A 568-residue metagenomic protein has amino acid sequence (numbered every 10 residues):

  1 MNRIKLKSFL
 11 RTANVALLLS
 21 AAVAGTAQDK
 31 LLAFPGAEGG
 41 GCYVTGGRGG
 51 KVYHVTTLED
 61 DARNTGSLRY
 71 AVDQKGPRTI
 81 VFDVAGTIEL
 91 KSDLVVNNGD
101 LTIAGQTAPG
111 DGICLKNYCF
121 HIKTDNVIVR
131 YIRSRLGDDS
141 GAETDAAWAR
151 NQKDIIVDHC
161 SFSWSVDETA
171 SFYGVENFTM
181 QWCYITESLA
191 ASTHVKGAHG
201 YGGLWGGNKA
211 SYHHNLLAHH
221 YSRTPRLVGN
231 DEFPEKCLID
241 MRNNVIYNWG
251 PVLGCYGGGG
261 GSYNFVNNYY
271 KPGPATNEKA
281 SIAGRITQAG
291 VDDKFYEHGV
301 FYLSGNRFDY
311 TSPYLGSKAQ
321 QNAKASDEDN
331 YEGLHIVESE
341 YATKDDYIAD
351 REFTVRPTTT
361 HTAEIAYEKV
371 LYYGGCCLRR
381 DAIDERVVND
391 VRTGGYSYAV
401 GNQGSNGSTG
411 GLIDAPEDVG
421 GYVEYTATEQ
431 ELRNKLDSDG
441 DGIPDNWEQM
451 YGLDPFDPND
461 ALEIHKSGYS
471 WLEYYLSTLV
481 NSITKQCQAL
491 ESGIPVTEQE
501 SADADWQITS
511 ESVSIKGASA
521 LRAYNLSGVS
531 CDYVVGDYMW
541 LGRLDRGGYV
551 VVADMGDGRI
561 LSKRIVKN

Functional and structural regions predicted by a protein language model:
K30-I80, D460, D532-V534: Acidic Gly/Asp/Thr-rich repetitive segments characteristic of extracellular carbohydrate-active and adhesion proteins
S67-G76, I88-T102, I113-R130, L136-K153 (+1 more regions): Extracellular beta-strand-rich solenoid/capping regions of secreted or surface-exposed proteins that bind or remodel
D100, G105, D125-L136, N151-W164 (+5 more regions): Right-handed parallel beta-helix
L115-F120, S140-W148, W164-F172, T193-G207 (+3 more regions): Extracellular beta-strand/beta-solenoid scaffold signature
E235-D418: Extracellular beta-rich repeat passengers
V419-E491: Extracellular calcium-associated, cysteine-rich motifs in secreted modular proteins
A489-S519: Residue-level detector of functionally pivotal "anchor" positions at catalytic/ligand-binding pockets or at interdomain
E498, R546-N568: C-terminal tail/sorting-segment detector
